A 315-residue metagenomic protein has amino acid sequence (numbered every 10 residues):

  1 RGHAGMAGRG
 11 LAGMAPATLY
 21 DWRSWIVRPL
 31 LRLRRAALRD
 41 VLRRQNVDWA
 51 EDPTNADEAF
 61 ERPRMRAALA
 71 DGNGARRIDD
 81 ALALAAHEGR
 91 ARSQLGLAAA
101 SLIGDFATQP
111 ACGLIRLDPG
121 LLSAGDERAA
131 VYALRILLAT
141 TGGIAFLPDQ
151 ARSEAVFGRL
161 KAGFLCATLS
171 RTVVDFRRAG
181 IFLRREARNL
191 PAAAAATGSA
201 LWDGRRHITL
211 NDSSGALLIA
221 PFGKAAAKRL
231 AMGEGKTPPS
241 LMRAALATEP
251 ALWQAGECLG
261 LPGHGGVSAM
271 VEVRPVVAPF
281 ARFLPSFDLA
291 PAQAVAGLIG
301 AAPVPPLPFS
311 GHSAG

Functional and structural regions predicted by a protein language model:
R1-L84: Catalytic subdomain that performs nucleotidyl-dependent activation
T18-R23, A86-G315: AMP-forming adenylation/ATP pyrophosphatase catalytic core
